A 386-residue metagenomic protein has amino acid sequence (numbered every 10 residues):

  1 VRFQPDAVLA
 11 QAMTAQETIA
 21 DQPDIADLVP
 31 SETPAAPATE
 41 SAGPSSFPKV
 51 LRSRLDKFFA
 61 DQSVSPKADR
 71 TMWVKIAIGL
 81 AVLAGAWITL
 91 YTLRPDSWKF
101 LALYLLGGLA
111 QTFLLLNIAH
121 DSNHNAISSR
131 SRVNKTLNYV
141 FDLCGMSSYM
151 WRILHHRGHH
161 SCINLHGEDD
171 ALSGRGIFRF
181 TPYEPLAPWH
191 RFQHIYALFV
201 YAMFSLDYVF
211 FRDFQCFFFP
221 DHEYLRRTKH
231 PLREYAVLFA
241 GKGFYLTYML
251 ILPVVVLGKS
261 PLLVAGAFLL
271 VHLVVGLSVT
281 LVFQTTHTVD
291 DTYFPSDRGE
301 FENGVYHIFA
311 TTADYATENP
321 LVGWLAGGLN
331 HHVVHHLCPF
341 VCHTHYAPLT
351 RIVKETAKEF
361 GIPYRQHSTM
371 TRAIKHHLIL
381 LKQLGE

Functional and structural regions predicted by a protein language model:
R2-F47: Transit-peptide-like, low-complexity N-terminal presequences and other terminal intrinsically disordered regions
S31-K57, M203-P220: Short, charged cytosolic
P48-F58, L83, G108-I118: Central hydrophobic cores of alpha-helical transmembrane segments in multi-pass inner-membrane proteins across all
R52, D56-V74: Membrane-interface, cytosolic juxtamembrane amphipathic helix immediately N-terminal to a transmembrane helix, enriched
K67-L115, D142-M146, H194-L206, H230-V282: Alpha-helical bilayer-embedded segments of polytopic membrane proteins, i.e., transmembrane/intramembrane helices
R94, S122-I127, F219, V256 (+2 more regions): Membrane-interfacial segments
L106-H230, R298-G385: Membrane-embedded catalytic scaffold of the fatty acid hydroxylase/desaturase
V254, L270-F301, L381: Extended hydrophobic/aromatic segments used for targeting, binding, or gating
